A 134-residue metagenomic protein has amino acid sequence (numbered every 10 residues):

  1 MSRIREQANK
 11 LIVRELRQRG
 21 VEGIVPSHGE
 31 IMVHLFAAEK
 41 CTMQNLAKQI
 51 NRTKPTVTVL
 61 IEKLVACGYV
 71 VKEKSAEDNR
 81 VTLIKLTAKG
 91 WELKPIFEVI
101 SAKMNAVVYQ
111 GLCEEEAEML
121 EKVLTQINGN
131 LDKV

Functional and structural regions predicted by a protein language model:
M1-G20, L93-L112, L120-L131: Hydrophobic alpha-helical core bundles mediating ligand binding, dimerization, or RNAP-core interactions
R3, I31-H34, Q49, T56 (+4 more regions): Residue-level recognition of specific faces of alpha-helices
E6, K10-T53: N-terminal helix-turn-helix DNA-binding core of bacterial DNA-binding proteins
R14-E15, L60-L64: Compositionally biased intrinsically disordered low-complexity regions
A38-E39, L112, V134: Short coil/turn helix-boundary motifs
M43-Q44, P55, E62, T82: Residues within helix-turn-helix
E62-K122: Charged, amphipathic alpha-helical coiled-coil/dimerization segments
